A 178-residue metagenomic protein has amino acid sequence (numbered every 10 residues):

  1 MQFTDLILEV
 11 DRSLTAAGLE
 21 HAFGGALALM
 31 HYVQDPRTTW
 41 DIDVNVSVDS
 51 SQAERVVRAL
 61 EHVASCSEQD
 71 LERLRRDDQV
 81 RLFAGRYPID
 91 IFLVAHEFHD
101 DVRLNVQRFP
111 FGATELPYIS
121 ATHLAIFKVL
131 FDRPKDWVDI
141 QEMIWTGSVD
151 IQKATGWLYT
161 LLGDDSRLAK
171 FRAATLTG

Functional and structural regions predicted by a protein language model:
M1-G178: Compositionally biased terminal segments of proteins
